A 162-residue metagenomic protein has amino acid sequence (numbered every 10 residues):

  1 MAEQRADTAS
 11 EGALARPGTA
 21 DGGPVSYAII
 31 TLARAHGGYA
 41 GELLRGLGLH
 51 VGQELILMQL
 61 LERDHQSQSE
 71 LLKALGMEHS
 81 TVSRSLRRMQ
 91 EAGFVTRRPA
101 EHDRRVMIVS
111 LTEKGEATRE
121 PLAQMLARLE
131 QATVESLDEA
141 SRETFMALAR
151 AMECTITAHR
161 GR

Functional and structural regions predicted by a protein language model:
M1-L47: N-terminal leader segment of winged-helix/HTH proteins
Q4, T8, G37, R87-R150 (+1 more regions): Charged, amphipathic alpha-helical coiled-coil/dimerization segments
G18, C154-R162: Short, charged, intrinsically disordered terminal tails
P24, A28, Y39, L55-M58 (+3 more regions): Pre-recognition alpha-helix immediately N-terminal to the DNA-recognition helix within helix-turn-helix or winged-helix
I30, R34, G38-T81, A92 (+1 more regions): N-terminal helix-turn-helix DNA-binding core of bacterial DNA-binding proteins
M58, R84, A147: DNA-binding alpha-helical recognition surfaces that contact promoter or target DNA
Q68, L86-R87: Conserved active-site alpha-helix within GNAT-family acetyltransferase domains
